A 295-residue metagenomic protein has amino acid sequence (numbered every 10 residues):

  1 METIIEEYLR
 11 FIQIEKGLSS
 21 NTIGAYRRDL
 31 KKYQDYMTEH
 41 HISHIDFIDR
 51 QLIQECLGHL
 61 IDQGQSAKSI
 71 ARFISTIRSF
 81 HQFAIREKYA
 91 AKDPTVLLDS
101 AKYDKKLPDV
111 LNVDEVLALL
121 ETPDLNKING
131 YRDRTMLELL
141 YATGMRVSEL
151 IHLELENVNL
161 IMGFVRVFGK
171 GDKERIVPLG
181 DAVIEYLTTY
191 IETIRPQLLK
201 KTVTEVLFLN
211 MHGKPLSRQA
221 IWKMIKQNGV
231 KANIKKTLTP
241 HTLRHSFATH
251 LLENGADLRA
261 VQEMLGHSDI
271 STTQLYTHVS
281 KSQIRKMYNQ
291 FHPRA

Functional and structural regions predicted by a protein language model:
M1-A295: Conserved catalytic core of the tyrosine transesterase superfamily
